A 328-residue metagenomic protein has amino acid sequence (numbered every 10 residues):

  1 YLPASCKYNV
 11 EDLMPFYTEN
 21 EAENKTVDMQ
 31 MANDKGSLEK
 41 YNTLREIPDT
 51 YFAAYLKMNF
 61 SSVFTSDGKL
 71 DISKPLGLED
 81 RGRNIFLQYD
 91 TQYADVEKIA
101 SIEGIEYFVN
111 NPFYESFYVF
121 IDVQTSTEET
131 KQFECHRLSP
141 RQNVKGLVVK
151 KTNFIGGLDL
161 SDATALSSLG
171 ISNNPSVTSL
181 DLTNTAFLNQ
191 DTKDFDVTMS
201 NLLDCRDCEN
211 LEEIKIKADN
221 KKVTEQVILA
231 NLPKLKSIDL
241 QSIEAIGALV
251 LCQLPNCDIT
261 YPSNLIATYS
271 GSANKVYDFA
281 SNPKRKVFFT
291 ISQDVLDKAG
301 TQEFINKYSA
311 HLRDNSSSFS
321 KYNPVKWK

Functional and structural regions predicted by a protein language model:
Y1-G146, K151-N153, D159, T164 (+3 more regions): N-terminal capping/linker segments that flank leucine-rich repeat
A54, E97-E103, P175-T178, L203 (+6 more regions): Conserved positions within tandem-repeat grammars
I85-L87, Q92-A94, E115-F120, K145-L147 (+9 more regions): Conserved hydrophobic beta-strand positions in leucine-rich repeat
D95, F120-D122, K150-K151, S161 (+7 more regions): Per-repeat beta-strand-to-loop junction in leucine-rich repeat
I99-A100, Q124-E134, N153-I155, P175-T178 (+6 more regions): Canonical position 11/12 of the leucine-rich repeat
E129-C135, I155-G156, T183, N189-L202 (+4 more regions): Extracellular beta-strand/beta-solenoid scaffold signature
N143, F154, D162-A165, N173-S176 (+5 more regions): Repetitive beta-strand solenoid architecture
D159, S179-L182, I214-K217, K236-I243 (+1 more regions): Short, tandemly repeated low-complexity microdomains enriched for cysteine and small residues
